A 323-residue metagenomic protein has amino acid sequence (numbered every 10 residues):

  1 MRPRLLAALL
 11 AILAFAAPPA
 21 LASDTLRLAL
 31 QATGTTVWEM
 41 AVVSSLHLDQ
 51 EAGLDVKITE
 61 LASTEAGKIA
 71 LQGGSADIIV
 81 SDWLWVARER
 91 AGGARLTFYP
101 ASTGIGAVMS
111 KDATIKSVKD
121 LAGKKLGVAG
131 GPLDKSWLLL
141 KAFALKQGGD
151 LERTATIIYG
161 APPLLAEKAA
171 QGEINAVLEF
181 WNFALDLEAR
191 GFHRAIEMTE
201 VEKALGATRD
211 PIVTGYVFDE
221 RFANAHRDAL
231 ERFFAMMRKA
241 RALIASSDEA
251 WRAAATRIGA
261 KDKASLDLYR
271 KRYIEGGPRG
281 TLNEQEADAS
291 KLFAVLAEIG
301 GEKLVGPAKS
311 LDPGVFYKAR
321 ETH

Functional and structural regions predicted by a protein language model:
M1-R4: Positively charged n-region of N-terminal signal peptides that target proteins for export
A7-A17: Bacterial N-terminal signal peptides
S23-E152, T156-Y159, K168-Q171, N175-W181 (+1 more regions): Short, glycine-/small- and polar/acidic-enriched structural segments that line small-molecule recognition paths
H47, E51, T199-R209, E275-Q285: Short, solvent-exposed loop/beta-turn-alpha elements that line the ligand-binding surface or hinge of extracytoplasmic
L61, E65, V80, G130-K135 (+5 more regions): Soluble non-cytosolic domains of exported or imported proteins
W83-L84, P163-A255: Pocket-lining segment of extracytoplasmic ligand-binding domains
N224-E302: Secondary-structure end/capping motifs
S290-H323: Conserved C-terminal helix/tail region of periplasmic/extracytoplasmic solute-binding proteins
